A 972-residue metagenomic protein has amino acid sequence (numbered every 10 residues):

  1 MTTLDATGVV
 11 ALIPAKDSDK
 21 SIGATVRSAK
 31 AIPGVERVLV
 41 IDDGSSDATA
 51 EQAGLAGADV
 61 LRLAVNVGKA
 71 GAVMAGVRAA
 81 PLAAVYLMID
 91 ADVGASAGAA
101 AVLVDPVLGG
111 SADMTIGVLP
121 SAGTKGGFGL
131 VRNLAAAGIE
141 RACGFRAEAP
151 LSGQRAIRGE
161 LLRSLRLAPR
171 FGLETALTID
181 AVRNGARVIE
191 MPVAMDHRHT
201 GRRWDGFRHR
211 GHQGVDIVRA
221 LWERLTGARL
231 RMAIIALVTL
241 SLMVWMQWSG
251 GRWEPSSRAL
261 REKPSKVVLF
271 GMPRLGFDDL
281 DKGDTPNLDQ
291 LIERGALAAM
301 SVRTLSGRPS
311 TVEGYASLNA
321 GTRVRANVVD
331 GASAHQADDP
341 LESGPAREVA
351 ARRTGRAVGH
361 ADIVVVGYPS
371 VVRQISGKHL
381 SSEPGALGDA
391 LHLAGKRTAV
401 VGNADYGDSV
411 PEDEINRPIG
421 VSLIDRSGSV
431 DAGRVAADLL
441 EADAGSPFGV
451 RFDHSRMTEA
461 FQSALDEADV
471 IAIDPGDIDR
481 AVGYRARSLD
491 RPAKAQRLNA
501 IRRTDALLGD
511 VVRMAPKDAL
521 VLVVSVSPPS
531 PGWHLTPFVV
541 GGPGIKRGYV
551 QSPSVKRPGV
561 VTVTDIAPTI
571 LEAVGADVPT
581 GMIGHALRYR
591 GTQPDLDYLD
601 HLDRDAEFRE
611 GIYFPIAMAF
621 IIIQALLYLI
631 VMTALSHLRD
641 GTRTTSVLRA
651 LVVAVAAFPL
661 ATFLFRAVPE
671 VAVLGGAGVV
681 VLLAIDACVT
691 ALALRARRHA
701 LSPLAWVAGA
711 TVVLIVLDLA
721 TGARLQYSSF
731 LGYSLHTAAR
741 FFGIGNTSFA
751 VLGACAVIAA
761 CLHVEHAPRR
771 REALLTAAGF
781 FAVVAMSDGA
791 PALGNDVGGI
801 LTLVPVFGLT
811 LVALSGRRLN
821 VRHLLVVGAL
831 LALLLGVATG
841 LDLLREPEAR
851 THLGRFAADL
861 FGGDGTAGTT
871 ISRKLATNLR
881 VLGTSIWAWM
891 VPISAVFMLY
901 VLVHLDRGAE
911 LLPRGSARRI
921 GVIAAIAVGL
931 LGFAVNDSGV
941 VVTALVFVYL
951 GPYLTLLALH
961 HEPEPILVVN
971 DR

Functional and structural regions predicted by a protein language model:
T2-L4, A168-E254: Hydrophobic helical membrane-anchoring modules
D17-A31: Short, well-formed alpha-helical segments that are part of the catalytic scaffolds of diverse glycosyltransferases
K20-A24, D47-L55: Acidic helix N-cap motif at the loop->helix transition within catalytic regions of sugar-transfer enzymes
D42-A50, V93: A conserved acidic beta->alpha catalytic loop
A64-A79, A97-F171, R198-R208, H212: Acceptor/aglycone-binding surface of glycosyltransferases and processive sugar-polymer synthases
A83-G94: Short beta-strand-to-loop acidic/aromatic patch adjacent to the donor-nucleotide binding site
L260-G611: Soluble extramembrane regions of membrane proteins in the secretory/endomembrane system
D600-H736, G745-C761: Core alpha-helical transmembrane segments of integral membrane proteins
